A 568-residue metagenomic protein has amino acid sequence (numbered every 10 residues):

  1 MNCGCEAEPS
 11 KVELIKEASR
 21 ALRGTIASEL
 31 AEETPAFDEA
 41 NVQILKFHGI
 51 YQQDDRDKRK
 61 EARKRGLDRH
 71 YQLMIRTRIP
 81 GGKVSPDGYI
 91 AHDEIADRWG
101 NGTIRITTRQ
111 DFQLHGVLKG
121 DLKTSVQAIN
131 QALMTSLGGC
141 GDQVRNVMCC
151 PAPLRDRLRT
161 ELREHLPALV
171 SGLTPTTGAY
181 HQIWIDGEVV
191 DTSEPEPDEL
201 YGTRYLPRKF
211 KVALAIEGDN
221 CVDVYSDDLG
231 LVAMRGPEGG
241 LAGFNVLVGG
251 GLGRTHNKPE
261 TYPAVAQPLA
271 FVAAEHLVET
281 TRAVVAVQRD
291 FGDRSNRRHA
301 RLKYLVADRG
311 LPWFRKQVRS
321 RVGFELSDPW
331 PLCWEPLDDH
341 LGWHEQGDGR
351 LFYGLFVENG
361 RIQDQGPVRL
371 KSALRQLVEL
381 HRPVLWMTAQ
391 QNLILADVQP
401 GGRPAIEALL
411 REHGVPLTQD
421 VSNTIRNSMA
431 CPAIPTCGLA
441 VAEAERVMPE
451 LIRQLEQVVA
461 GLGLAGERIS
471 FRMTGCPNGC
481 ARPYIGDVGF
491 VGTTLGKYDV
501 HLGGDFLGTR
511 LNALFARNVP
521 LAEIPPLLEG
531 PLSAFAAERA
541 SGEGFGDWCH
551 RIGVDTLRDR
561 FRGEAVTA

Functional and structural regions predicted by a protein language model:
M1-A568: Peripheral terminal and linker regions in Fe-S/redox and tRNA-modifying enzymes
